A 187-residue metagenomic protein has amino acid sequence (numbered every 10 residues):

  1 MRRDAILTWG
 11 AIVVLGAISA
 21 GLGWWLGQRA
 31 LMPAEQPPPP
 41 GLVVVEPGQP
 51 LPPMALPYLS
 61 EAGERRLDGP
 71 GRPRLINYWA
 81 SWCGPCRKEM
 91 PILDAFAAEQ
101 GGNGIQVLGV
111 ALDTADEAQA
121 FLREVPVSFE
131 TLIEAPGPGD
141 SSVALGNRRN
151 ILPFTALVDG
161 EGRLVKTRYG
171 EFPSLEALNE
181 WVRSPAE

Functional and structural regions predicted by a protein language model:
M1-A55, E187: N-terminal targeting signals for export/organelle localization
P52-R74, S142: A short beta-strand-turn-helix
L75-I76, V107: Hydrophobic beta-strand anchors of alpha/beta hydrolase catalytic cores
N77-C83, L112: Aromatic-flanked redox-active Cys/Sec active sites in thiol-based oxidoreductases, especially the WC-centered
S81-K88, F154: C-type cytochrome heme c attachment motif
R87-P126, P136-V143: Structural microenvironment flanking redox-active thiols in thiol-disulfide oxidoreductases
E124-V127, E134-R183: Thiol/disulfide oxidoreductase modules built on the thioredoxin-like
